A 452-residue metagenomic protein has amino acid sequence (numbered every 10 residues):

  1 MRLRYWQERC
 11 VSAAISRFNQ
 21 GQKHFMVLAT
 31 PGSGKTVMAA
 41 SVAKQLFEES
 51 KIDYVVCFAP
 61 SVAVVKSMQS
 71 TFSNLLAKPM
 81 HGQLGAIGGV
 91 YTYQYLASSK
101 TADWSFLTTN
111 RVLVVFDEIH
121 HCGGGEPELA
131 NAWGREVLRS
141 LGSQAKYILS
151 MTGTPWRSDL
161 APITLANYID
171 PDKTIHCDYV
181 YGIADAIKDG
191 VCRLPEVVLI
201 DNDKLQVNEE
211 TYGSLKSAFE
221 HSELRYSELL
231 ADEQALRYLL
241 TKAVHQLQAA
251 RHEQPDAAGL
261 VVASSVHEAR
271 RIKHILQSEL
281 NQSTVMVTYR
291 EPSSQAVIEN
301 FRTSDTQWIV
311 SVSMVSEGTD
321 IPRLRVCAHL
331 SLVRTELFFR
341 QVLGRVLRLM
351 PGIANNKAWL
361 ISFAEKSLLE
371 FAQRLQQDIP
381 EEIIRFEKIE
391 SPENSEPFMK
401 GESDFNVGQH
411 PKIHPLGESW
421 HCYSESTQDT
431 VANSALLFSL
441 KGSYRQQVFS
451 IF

Functional and structural regions predicted by a protein language model:
G21-V42: Walker A/P-loop
T36-F47, K51-S73, S264-H267: Conserved Walker A/P-loop ATP-binding site and its immediately adjacent core in helicase/helicase-like ATPase domains
V62, T92-S98, A263-H267, V285-A296 (+1 more regions): Conserved helicase motor
Q69-L107: Inter-Walker segment of RecA-like/P-loop motor cores
S105-S150, T154: SF2 helicase catalytic motif II
L160-D256: Interdomain helical connector at the RecA1-RecA2 junction of SF1/SF2 helicase-like NTPases
L230-A231, A235-K242, Q246, E253 (+1 more regions): Long, largely alpha-helical accessory region at the distal end of helicase-like NTP-driven motors
T288-E387: Conserved RecA-like P-loop NTPase helicase motor core
